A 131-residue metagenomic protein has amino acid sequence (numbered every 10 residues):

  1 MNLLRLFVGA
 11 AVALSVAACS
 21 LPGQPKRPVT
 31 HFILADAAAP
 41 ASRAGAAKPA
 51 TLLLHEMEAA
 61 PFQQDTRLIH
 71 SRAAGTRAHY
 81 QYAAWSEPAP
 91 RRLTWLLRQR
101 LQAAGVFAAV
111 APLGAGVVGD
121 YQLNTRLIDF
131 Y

Functional and structural regions predicted by a protein language model:
M1-V8: Bacterial N-terminal signal peptides that target proteins for export
L6, D65-S71, R98-R100: Short hydrophobic/aromatic-rich motifs at helix boundaries and adjacent loops
S15-A18: C-terminal motif of bacterial Sec signal peptides marking the signal peptidase cleavage site
S20-G45, Q99, A103-Y131: Surface-exposed short loop/turn segments
S20-P90: A structural "domain/chain start" motif
Y80-W85, R98-Q99, N124: Short, surface-exposed, polar/charged, turn-prone segments marking secondary-structure boundaries
